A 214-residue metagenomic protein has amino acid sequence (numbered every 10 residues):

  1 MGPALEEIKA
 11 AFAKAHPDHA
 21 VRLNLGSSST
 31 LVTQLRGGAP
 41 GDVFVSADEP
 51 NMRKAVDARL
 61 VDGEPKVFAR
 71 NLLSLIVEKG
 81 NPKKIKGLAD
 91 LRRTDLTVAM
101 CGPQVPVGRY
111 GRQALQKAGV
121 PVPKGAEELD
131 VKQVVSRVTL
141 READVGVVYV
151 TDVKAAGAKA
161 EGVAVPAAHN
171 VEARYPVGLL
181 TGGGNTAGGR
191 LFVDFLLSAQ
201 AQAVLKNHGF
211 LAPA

Functional and structural regions predicted by a protein language model:
M1-H16, A20-L25, S29-G37, S46-E49 (+3 more regions): Exported/periplasmic ABC-transporter solute-binding proteins
